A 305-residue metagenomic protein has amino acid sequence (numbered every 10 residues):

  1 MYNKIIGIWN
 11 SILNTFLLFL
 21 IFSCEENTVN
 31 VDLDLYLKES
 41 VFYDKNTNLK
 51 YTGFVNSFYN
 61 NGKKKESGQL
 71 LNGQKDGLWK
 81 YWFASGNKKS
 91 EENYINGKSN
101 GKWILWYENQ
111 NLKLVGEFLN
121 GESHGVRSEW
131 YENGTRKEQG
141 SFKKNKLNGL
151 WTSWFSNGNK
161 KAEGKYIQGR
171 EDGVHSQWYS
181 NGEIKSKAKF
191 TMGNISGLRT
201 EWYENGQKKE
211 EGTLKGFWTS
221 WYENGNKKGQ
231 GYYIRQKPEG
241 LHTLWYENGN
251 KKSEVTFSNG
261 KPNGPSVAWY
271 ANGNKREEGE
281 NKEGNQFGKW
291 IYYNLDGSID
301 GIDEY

Functional and structural regions predicted by a protein language model:
M1-I8: N-terminal secretory signal peptides that target proteins for export/translocation
N10-I21: Bacterial N-terminal signal peptides
I21-Y305: Glycine/tyrosine- and acidic-biased, solvent-exposed loop/turn segments at the edges of beta-strands
